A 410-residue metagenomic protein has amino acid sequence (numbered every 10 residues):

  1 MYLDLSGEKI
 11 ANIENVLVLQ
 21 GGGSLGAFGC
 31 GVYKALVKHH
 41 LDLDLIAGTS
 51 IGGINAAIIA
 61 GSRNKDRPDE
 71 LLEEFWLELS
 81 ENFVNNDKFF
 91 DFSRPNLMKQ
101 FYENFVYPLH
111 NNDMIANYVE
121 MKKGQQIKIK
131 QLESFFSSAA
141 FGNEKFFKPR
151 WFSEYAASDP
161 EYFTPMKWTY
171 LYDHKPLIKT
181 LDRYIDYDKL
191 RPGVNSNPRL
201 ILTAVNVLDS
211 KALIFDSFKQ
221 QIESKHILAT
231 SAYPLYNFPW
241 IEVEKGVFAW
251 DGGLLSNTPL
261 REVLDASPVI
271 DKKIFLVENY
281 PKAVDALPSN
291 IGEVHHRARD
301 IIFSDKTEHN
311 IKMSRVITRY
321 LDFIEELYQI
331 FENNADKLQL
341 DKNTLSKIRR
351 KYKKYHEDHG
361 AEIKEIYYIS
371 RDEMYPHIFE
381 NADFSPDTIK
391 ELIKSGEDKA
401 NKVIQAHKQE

Functional and structural regions predicted by a protein language model:
M1-T49, I58-E410: Patatin-like phospholipase
